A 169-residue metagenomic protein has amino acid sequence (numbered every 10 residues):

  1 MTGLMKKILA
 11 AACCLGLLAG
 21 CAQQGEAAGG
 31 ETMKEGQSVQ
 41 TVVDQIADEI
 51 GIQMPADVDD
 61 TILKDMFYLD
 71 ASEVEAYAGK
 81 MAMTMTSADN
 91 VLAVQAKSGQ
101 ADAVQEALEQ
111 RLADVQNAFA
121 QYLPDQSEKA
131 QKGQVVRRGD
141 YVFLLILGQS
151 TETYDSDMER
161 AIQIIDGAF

Functional and structural regions predicted by a protein language model:
M1-L9: Bacterial N-terminal signal peptides that target proteins for export
G16-G20: C-terminal motif of bacterial Sec signal peptides marking the signal peptidase cleavage site
A22-G25: Bacterial signal peptide processing site
V39-V43, A47, L63, V91 (+4 more regions): Extracytoplasmic/secreted envelope proteins and their assembly/folding machinery, especially bacterial periplasmic
M54-T86, A103-V104: Short, compositionally biased low-complexity segments enriched in polar/charged residues
S87-S98: A short acidic-to-branched-hydrophobic micro-motif
A101, Q105-R138, G148: Short Gly/Thr-rich strand-loop-strand
Q126-F169: A short, solvent-exposed beta-edge/loop patch
